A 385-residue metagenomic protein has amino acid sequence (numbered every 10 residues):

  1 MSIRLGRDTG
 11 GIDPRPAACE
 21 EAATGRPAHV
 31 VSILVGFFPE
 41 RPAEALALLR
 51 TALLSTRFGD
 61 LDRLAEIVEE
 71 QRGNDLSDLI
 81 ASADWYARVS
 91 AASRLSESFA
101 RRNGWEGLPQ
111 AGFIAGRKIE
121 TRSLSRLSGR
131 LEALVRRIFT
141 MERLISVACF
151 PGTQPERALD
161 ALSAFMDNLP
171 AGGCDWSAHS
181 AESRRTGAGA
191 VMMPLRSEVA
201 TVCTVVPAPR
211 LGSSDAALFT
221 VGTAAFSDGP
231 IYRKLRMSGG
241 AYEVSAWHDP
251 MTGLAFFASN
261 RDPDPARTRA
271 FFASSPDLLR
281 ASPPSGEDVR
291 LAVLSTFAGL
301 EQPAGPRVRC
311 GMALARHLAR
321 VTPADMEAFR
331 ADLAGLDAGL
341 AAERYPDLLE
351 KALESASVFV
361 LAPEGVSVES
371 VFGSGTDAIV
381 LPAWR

Functional and structural regions predicted by a protein language model:
M1-S55, D62-R122, M141-P151, A200-V221 (+2 more regions): M16 family metallopeptidases and their MPP-like homologs
L34, R143, D160-M237, V380-R385: His/Glu-based metal-binding/catalytic segments typifying zinc-dependent metallopeptidases
T51-D60, A164-C174, S274-P283, T376-L381: A common structural junction motif
L127, L131, V135, L218-G222 (+3 more regions): Hydrophobic alpha-helical transmembrane segments of multi-pass membrane proteins
S128-S163: Non-catalytic, conformational "gating/processing" segments within enzyme and secreted inhibitor domains
V135-R136, G189-M192, V244: Short, surface-exposed beta-strand/loop micro-motifs that present aromatic residues
E156-F165, V368-G375: Short, aromatic/basic amphipathic alpha-helical patches
G335-R385: In a subset of proteins, long, contiguous C-terminal domains/tails are tracked
